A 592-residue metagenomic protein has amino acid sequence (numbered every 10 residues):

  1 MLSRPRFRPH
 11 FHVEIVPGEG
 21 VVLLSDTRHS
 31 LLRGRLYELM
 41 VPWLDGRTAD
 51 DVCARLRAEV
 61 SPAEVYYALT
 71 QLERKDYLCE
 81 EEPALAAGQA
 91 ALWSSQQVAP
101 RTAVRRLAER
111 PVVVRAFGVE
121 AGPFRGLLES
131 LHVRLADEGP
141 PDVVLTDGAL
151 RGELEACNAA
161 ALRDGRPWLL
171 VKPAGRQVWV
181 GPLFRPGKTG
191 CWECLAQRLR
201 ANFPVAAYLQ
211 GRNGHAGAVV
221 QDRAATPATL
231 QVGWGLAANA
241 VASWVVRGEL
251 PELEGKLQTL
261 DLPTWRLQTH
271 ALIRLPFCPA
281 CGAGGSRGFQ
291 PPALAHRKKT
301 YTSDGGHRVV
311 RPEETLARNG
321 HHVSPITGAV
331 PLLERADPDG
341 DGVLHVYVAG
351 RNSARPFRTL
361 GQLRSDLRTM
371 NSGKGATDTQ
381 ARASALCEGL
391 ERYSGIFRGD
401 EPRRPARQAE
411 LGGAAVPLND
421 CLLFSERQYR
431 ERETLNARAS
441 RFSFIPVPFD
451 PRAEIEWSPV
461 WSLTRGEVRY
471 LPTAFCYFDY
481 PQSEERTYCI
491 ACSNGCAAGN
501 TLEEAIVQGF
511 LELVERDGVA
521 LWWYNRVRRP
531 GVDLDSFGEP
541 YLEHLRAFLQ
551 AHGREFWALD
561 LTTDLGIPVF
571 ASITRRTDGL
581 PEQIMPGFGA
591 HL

Functional and structural regions predicted by a protein language model:
M1-P5, H10, E14, G20-S25 (+8 more regions): Helix-coil modules at protein/domain termini and other flexible surface or pore-lining loops, especially C-terminal
V16, A136-G139, V171, C194 (+1 more regions): Conserved beta-strand termini and adjacent loop/short-helix elements that scaffold enzyme active sites in alpha/beta
P17-E19, S25-L135, N158-A159, L170 (+3 more regions): Long, charge-rich, low-complexity alpha-helical segments
L127, P141-G235, S243-E249, D261-A293: E1/E1-like adenylate-forming module used to activate ubiquitin-like modifiers and sulfur-carrier proteins
V133, R166, R554: Short glycine/serine/threonine/alanine-rich loop segments
